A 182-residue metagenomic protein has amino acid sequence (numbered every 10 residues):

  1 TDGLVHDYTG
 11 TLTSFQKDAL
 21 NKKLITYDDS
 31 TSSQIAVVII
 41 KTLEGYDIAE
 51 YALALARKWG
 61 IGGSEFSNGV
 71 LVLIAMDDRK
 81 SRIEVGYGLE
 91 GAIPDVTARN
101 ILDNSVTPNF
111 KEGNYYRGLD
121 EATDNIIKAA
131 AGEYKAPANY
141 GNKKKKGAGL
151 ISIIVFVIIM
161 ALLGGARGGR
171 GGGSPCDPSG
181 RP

Functional and structural regions predicted by a protein language model:
T1-G149: Folded, non-transmembrane soluble domains that reside on the lumenal/extracytoplasmic side of membranes
G147-I158: Hydrophobic H-region at the start of alpha-helical membrane spans
I158, L162-P182: Short hydrophobic helical membrane-anchoring segments positioned at the boundary with long low-complexity
